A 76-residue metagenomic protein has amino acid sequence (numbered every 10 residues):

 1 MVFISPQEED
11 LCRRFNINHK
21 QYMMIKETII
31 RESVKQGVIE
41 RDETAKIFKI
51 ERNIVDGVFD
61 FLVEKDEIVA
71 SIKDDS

Functional and structural regions predicted by a protein language model:
M1-E32, Q36, D42, I47-F48 (+1 more regions): Long, charge-rich, low-complexity intrinsically disordered regions
